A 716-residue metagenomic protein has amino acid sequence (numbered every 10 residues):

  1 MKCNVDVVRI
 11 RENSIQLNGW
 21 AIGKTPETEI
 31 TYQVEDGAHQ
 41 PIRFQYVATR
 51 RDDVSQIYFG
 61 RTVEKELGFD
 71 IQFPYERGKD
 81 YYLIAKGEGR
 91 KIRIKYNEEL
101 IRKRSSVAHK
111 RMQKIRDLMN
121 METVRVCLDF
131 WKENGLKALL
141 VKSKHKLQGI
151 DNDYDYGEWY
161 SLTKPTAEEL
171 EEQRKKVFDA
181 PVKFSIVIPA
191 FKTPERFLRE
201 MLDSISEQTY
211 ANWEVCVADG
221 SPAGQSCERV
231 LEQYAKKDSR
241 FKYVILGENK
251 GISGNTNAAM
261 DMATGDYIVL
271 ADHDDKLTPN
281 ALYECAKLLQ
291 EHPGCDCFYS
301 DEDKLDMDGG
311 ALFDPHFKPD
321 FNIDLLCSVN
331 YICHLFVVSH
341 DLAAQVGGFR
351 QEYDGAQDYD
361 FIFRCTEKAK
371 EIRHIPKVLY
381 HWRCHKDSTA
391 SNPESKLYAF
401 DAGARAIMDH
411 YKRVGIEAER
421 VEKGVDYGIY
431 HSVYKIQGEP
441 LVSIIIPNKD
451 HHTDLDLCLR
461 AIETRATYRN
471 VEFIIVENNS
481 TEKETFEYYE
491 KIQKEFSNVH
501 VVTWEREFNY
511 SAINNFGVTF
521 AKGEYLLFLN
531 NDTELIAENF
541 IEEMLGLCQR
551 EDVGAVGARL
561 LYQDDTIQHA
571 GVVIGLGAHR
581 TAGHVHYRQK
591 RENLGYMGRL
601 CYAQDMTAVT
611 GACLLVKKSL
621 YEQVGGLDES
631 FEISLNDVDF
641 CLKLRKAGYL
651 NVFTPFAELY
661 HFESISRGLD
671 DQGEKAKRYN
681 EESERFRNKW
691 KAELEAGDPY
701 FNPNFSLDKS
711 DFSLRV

Functional and structural regions predicted by a protein language model:
M1-T123, V177, D456: Basic, ligand-binding patches in group-transfer machinery, especially extracytoplasmic/periplasmic segments
L136-S204, M408, K412-T464: N-proximal low-complexity "stem/linker" segments adjacent to membrane-targeting elements
L202-N212, E291, R460-N470: Short, acidic, metal-binding catalytic loop of nucleotide-sugar glycosyltransferases
A211, D219-R229, E248, D272 (+2 more regions): A conserved acidic beta->alpha catalytic loop
L246-A263, W504-A521: Glycine-rich, basic loop-to-helix element that forms the pyrophosphate-binding segment of sugar-nucleotide handling
I268, L526: Short aromatic/hydrophobic "clamp" motif used to bind/position activated sugar donors
N280-L312, H385, T533-H579: Conserved donor NDP-sugar-binding/catalytic core segment of glycosyltransferases
L342, E352-V378, I407, F540-M544 (+2 more regions): A short, conserved alpha-helix in the catalytic core of glycosyltransferases
